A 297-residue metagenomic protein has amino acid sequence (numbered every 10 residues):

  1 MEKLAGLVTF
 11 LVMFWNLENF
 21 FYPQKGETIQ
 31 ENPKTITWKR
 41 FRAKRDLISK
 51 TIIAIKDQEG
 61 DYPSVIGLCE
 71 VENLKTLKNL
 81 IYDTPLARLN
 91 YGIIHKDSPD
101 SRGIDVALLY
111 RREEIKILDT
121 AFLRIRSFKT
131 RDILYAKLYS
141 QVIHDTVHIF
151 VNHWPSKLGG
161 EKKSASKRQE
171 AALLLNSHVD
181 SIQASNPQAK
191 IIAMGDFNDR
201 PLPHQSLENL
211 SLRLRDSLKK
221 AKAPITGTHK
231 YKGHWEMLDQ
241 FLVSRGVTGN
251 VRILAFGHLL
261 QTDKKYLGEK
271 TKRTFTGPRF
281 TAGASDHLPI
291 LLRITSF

Functional and structural regions predicted by a protein language model:
E2-T84, R88-N90, I94-D100, I104 (+3 more regions): N-terminal, active-site-proximal structural segment of metallo-dependent hydrolase catalytic domains
L7, E59-D61, P85-A87, P99-G103 (+6 more regions): Extracellular/periplasmic catalytic domains that process cell-envelope and extracellular macromolecules
V12-L17, I52-K78, L109, I149 (+5 more regions): Active-site beta-strand/loop signature of hydrolases that rely on acidic residues for catalysis
Y22-P23, K75-K78, R102-G103, L118 (+3 more regions): Extracytoplasmic/secreted cell-surface and envelope-processing proteins
E27-I29, P33, V147-S164: Active-site His/acidic residue clusters
V71-W154: Structured beta-strand-rich core segments of catalytic domains in phosphoester-bond hydrolases
L123-S127, N152-K157, L254-L267: Short, solvent-exposed aromatic-acidic interface loops
V179-K190, N198-F297: Metal-dependent phosphoester-hydrolase catalytic domains
